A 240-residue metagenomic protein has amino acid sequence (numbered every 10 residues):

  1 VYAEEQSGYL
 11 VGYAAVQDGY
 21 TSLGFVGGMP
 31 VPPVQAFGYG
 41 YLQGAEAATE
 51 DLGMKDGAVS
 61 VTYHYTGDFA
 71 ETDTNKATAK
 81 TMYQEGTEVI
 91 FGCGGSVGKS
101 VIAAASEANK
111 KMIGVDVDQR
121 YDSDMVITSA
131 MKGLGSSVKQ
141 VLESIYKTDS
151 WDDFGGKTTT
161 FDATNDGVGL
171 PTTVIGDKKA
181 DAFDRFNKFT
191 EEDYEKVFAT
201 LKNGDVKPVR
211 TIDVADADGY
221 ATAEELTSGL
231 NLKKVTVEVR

Functional and structural regions predicted by a protein language model:
V1-R240: A residue-level marker of the well-folded mature domains of exported/periplasmic proteins
